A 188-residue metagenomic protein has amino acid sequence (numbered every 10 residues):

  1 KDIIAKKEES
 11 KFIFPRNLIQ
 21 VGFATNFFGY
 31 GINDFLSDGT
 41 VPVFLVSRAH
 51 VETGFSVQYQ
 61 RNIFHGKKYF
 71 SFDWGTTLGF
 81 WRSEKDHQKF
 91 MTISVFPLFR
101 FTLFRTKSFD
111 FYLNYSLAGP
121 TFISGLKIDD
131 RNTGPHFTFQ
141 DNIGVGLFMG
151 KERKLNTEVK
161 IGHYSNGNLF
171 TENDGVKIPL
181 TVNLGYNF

Functional and structural regions predicted by a protein language model:
K1-R61, P179-T181, G185-F188: Short glycine/proline- and aromatic-enriched beta-strand/turn motifs that initiate or cap beta-hairpins
I63-K67, F72, L78-V176, G185-F188: Outer-membrane beta-barrel transmembrane domain signature
